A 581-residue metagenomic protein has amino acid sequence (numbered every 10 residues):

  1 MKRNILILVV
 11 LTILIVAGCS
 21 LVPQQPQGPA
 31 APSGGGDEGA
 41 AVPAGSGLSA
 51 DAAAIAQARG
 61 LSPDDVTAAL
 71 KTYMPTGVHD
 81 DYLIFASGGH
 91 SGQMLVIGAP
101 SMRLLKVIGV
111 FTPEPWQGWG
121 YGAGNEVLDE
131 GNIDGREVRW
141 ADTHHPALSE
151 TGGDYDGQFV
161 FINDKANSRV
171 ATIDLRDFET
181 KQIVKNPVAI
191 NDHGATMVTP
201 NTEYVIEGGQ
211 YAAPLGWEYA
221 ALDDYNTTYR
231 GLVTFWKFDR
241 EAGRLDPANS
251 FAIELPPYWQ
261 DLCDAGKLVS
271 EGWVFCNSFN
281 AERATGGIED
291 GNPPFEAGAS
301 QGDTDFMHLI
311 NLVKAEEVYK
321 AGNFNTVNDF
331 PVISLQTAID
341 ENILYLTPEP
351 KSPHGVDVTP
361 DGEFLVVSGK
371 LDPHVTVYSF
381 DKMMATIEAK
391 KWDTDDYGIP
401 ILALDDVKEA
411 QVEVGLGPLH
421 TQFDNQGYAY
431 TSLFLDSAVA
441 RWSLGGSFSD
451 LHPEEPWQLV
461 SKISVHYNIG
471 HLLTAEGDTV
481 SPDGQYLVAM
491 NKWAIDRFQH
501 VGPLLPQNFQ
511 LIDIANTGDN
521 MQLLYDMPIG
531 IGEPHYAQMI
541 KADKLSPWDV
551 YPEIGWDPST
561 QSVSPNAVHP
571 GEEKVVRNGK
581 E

Functional and structural regions predicted by a protein language model:
M1-I5, V10: Positively charged n-region of N-terminal signal peptides that target proteins for export
I15-G18: C-terminal motif of bacterial Sec signal peptides marking the signal peptidase cleavage site
S20-E581: Predominantly soluble domains enriched in secretory-pathway, periplasmic, or organellar proteins
